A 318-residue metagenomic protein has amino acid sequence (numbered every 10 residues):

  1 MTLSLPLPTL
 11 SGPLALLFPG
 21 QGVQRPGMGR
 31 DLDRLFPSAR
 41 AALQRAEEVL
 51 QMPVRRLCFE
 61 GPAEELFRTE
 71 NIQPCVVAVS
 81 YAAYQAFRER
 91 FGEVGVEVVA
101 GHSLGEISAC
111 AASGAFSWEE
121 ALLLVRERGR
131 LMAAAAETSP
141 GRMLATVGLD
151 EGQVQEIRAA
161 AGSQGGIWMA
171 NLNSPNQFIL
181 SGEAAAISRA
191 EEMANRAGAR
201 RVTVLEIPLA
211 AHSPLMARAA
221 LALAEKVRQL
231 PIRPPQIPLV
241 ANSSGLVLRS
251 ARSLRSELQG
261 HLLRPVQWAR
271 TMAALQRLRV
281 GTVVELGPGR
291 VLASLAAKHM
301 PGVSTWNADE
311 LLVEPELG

Functional and structural regions predicted by a protein language model:
T2-E156, L205, T282-P315: FabD-like malonyl-/acyl-CoA
Q21-V23, L50, S113-R264: Alpha/beta catalytic cores of group-transfer enzymes, especially the acyltransferase/condensing modules of polyketide
G92, N195, Q276-R279: Non-catalytic positions within long, well-ordered alpha-helices that form the structural scaffold/packing of enzyme
S103, P231, R279: Conserved functional loop/turn residues at catalytic and ligand-binding sites
A160-A161, E314-G318: Short amphipathic alpha-helix with an adjacent loop that forms part of the alpha/beta core around
R264-V280: A short, acidic, amphipathic alpha-helical segment used as a generic capping/interface helix at domain edges
